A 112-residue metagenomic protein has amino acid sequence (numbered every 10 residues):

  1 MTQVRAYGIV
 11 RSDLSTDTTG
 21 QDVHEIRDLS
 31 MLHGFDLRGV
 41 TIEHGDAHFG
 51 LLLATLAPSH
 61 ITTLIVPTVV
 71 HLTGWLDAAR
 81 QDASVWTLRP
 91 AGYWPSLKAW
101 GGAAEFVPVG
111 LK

Functional and structural regions predicted by a protein language model:
M1-K112: Short, structured surface patches at the beginning of a domain
